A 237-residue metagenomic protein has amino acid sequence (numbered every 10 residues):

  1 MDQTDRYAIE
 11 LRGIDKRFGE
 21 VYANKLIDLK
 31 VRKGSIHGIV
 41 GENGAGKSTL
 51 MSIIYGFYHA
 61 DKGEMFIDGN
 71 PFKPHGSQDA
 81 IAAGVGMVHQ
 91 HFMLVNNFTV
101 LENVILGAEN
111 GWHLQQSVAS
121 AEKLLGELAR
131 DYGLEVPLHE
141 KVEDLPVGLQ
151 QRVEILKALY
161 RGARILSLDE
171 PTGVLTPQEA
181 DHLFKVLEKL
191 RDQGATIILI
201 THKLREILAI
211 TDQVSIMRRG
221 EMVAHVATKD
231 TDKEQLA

Functional and structural regions predicted by a protein language model:
D2-A237: Glycine-rich phosphate-binding loops of nucleotide-dependent enzymes
